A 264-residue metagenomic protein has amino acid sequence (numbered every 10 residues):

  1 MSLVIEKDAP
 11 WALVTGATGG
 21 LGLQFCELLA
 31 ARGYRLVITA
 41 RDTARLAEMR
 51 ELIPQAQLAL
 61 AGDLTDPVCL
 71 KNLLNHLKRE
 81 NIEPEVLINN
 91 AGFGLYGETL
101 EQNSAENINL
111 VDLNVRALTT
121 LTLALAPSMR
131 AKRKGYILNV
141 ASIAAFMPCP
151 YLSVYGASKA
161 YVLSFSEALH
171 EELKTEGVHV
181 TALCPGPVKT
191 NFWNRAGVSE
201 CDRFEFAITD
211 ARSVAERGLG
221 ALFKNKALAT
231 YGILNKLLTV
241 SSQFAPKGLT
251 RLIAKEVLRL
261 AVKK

Functional and structural regions predicted by a protein language model:
T18-G19: Conserved glycine-rich cofactor-binding loop
T43, A61-N72, S104: The beta1-alpha1 cofactor-binding region of Rossmann-like NAD(H)/NADP(H)-dependent oxidoreductases
N90-L95: Conserved NAD(P)H cofactor-binding loop of Rossmann-fold oxidoreductase domains
E98-V111: Substrate-binding pocket helix/loop in short-chain dehydrogenase/reductase
T122, S158: Active-site helix of classical SDR
S142: Residue(s) in the substrate-gating loop at a strand-loop-helix junction that position the organic substrate next
A182, D202-T239: C-terminal helical subdomain
